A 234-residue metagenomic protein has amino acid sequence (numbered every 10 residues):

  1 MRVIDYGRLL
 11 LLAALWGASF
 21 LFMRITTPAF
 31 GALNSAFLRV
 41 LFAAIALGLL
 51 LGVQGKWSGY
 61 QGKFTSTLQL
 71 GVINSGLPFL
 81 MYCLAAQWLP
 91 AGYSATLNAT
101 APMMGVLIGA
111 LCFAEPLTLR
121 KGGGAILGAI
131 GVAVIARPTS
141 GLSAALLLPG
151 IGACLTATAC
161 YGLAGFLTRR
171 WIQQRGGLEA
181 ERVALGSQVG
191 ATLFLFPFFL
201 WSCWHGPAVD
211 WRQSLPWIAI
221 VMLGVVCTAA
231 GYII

Functional and structural regions predicted by a protein language model:
M1-Y6, A29-L33, F37, G59-T65 (+2 more regions): Juxtamembrane helix-entry segments on the extracytoplasmic side of multipass membrane proteins
L9, G62-V72, L117-I130, G150-I151 (+1 more regions): Cytoplasmic-side transmembrane-helix entry/capping segments in multi-pass membrane proteins
A14-A44, P90, L163-A191: Juxtamembrane helix-loop-helix junctions in multi-pass membrane proteins
L15-F20, G48-N98, V134, G224-I234: Specific transmembrane alpha-helical segments of multi-pass solute transporters/efflux pumps, especially DMT/EamA
S19, L41-A46, L97-L111, I126 (+3 more regions): Alpha-helical transmembrane segments of compact multi-pass small-molecule transporters, enriched in specific families
I25, L49-G52, L84, W88 (+6 more regions): Membrane-interface helix caps of multi-pass small-molecule transporters
L47, G105-V106, S143-G206: Transmembrane alpha-helical segments that form core, pore/gating elements of small-molecule transporters/exporters
L47, I108, L117-T139, L195: Hydrophobic transmembrane alpha-helices of multi-pass small-molecule transport proteins
